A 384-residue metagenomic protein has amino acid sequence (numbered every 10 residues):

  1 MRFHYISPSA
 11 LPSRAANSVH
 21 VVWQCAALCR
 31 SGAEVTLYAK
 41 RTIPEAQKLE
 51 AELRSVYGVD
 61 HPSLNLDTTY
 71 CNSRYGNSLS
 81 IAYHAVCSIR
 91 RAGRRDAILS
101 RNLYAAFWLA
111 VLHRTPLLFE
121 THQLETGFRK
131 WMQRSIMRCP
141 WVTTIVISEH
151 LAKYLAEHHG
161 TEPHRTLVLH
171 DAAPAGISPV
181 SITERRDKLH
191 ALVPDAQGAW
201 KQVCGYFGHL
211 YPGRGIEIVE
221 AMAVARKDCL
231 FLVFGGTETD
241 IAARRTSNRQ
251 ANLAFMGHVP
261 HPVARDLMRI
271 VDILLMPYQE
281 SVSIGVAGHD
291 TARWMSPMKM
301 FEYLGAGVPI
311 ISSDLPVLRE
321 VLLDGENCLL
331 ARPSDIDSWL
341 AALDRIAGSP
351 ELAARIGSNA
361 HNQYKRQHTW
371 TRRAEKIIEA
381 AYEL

Functional and structural regions predicted by a protein language model:
H4, I145, A173, V193-R214 (+2 more regions): Conserved donor-binding/catalytic core segment of Leloir-type glycosyltransferases
Y5-A15, A27-S80, L151-A152, T166 (+1 more regions): N-terminal strand-loop element at the rim of the active site of nucleotide-sugar-dependent glycosyltransferases
R41-I43, F207-H209, L230-A243: Glycosyltransferase donor-sugar binding loop
T126, P140-H190: Donor nucleotide-sugar binding/catalytic pocket of nucleotide-sugar-dependent glycosyltransferases
P212-R214, P260-E302, S312-E320: Nucleotide-sugar-dependent
G235, I241-I273, S283: Nucleotide-activated donor-binding/catalytic signature segment of Leloir-type glycosyltransferases, i.e., the conserved
P297, D324-G325, L329-I336, R345-P350: Conserved acidic donor-binding segment of nucleotide-sugar-dependent glycosyltransferases
R345, L352-Q367, K376: A short, well-ordered alpha-helix in the C-terminal region of glycosyltransferases
